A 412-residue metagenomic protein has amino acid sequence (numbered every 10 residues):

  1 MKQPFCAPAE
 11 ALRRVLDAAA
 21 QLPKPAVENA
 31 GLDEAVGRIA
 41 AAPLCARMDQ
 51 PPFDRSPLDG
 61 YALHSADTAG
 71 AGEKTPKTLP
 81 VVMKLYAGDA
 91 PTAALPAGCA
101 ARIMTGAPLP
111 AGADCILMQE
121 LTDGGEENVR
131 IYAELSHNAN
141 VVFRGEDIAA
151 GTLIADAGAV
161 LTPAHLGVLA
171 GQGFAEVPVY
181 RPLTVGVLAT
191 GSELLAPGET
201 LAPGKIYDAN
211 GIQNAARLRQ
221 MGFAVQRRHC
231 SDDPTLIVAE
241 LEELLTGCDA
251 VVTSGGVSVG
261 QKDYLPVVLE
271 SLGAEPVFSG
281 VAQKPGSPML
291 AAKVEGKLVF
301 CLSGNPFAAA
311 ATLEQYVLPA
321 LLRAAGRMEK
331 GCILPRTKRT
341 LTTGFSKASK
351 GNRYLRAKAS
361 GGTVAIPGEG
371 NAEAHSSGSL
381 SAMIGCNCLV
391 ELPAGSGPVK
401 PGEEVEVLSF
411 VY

Functional and structural regions predicted by a protein language model:
M1-A9, V177-L302, P306-T312: Helix-rich terminal scaffold detector
M1-E73, R327-Y354: Short, low-complexity N-terminal leaders and the immediately following helix N-cap/first helix
K2-P8, A62-R228, E373-A374, L389 (+1 more regions): Short, glycine/charged-enriched hinge/interface segments at domain edges or termini
A9, E28-D33, A42, G88 (+2 more regions): Flexible glycine/proline-rich
V15, G60, G151, V187 (+4 more regions): Residue-level signal for inorganic ion chemistry
V15-L22, Q172-A175, L194, R217 (+7 more regions): Change "in soluble alpha/beta enzymes" to "in soluble alpha/beta proteins
V27-L32, F53-L79, G112-E126, R327 (+1 more regions): Short beta-strand/loop turn elements enriched in aromatics
A35-D49, A90-R102, A291-A292, G296: Short, hydrophobic/aliphatic alpha-helical segments
